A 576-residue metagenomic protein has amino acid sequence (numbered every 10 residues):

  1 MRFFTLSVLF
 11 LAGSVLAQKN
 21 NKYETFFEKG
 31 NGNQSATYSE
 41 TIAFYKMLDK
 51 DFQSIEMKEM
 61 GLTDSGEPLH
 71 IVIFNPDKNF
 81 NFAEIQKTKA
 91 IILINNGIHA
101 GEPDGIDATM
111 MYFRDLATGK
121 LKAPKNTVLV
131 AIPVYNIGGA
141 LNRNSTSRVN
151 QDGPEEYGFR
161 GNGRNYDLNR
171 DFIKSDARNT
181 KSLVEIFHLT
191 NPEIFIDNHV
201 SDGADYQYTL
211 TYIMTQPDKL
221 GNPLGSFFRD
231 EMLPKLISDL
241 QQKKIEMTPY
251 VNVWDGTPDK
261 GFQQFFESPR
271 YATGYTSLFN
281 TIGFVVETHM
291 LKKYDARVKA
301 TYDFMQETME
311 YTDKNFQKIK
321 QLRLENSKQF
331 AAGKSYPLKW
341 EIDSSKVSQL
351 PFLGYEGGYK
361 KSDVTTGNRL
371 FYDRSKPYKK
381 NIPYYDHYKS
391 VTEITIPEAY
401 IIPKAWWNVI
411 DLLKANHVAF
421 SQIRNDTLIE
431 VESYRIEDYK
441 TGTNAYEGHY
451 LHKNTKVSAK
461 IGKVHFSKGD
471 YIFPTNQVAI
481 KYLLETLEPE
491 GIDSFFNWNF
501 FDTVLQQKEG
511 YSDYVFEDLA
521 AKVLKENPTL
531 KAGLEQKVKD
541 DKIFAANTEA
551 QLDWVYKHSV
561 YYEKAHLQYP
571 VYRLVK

Functional and structural regions predicted by a protein language model:
M1-E24: Bacterial Sec-dependent N-terminal signal peptides
K19-N33, I94-N96, D167, T215 (+1 more regions): Acidic/histidine-rich, surface-exposed loop or edge segments in extracytoplasmic proteins
T37, G66, G97, A131 (+4 more regions): Divalent metal-coordination and catalytic microenvironments
E40-A90: Soluble metallo-hydrolase cores and metallopeptidase-like ectodomains found primarily in the secretory/periplasmic
Q86-N95, P103-M232, L236-T257, E267: Active-site/substrate-binding loop(s) of hydrolase catalytic cores
V253-V431, R435-I436: Hard-cation-handling environments
A479-K481, E490-K576: Accessory, solvent-exposed terminal regions and/or long lumenal/extracellular loops of proteins
